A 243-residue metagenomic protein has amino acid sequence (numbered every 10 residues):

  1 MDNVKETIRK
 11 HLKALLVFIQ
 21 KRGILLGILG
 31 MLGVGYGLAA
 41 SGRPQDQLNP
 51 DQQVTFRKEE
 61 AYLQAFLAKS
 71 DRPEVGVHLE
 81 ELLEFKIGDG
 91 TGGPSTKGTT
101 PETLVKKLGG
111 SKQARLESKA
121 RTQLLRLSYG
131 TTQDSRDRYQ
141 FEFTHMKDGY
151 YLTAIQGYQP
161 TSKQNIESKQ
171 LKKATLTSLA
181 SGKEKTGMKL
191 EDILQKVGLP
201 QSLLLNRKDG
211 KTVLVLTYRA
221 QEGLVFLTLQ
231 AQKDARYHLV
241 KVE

Functional and structural regions predicted by a protein language model:
M1-I19: N-terminal Lys/Arg-rich, disordered targeting/topogenic segments
R22-G37: Hydrophobic membrane-insertion alpha-helices, especially the h-region of bacterial N-terminal signal peptides
G35-P50: Sec-dependent signal peptide cleavage junction
L48-V77, T99-P160, K183-E243: A cross-family detector of function-defining hotspots
L82-S95, A174-E184, V215: Second-shell loop/turn segments in exported
G157-T177: Surface-exposed beta-loop interaction hotspot
